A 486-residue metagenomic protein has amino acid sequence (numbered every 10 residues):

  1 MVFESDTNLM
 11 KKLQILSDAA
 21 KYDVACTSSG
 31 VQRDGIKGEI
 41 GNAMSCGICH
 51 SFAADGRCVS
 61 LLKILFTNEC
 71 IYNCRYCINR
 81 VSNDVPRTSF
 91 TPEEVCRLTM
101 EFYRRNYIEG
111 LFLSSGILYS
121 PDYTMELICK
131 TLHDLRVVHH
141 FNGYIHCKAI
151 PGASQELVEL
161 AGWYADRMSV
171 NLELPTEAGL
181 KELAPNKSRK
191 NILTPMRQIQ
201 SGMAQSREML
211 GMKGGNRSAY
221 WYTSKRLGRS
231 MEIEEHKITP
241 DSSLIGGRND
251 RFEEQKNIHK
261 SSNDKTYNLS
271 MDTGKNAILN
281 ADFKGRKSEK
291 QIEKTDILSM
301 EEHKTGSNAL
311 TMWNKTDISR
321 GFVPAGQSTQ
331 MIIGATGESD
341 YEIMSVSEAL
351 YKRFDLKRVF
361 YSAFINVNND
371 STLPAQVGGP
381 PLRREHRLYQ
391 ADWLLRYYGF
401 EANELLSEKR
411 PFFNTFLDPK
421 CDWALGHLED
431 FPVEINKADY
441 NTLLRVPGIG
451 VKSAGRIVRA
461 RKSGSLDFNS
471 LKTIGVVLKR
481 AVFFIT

Functional and structural regions predicted by a protein language model:
M1-E69: Flexible, acidic/Gly-rich N-terminal and inter-domain linker regions that tether and position cofactor-handling modules
L62-I64, E93-R104, N314: Short, charged beta->alpha transition segments
I64-E93: Canonical Radical SAM [4Fe-4S] cluster-binding loop centered on the CxxxCxxC motif and its immediate flanking residues
M100-S114: Short Fe-S-cluster ligation motifs
Y119-D241, I245, N249-Y398: Conserved AdoMet/S-adenosylmethionine-binding subsite of the radical SAM
N368, K472-T486: Low-complexity, acidic/Ser/Thr- and charged residue-rich accessory regions of DNA metabolism proteins
P374-R445, R480-T486: Long, highly charged, low-complexity intrinsically disordered interaction regions that mediate electrostatic DNA/RNA
